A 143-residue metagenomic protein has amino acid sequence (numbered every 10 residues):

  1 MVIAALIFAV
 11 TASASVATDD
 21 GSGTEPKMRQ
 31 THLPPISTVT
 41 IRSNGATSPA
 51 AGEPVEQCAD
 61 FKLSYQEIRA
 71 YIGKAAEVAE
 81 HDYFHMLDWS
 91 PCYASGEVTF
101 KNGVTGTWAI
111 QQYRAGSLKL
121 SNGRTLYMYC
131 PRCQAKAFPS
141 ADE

Functional and structural regions predicted by a protein language model:
V2-T11: Bacterial N-terminal signal peptides
A4, R29-T31, M86-D88: Generic marker of residues within folded, mature protein domains
A14-G73: N-terminal trafficking/processing presequences and adjacent post-cleavage segments of proteins routed to secretion
G23-E25, S121-E143: C-terminal partner/receptor-binding element of secreted or periplasmic proteins
E53, L87, T125-M128: Disulfide-bonded cysteine motifs in exported proteins
V55-A109: Mature extracytoplasmic domains of secretory-pathway proteins
N102-L126: Short, compact, well-ordered microdomains
